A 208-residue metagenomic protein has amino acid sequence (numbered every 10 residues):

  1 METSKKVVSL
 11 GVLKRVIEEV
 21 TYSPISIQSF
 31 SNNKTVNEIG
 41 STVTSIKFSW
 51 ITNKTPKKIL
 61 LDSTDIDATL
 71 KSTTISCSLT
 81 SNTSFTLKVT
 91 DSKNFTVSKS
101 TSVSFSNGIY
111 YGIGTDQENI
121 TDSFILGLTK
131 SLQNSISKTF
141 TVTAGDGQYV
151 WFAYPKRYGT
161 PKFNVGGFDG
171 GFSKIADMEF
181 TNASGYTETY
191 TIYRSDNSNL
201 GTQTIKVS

Functional and structural regions predicted by a protein language model:
G11-S29: Proline/serine/threonine-rich low-complexity linkers at boundaries of modular beta-sandwich domains
I25, I51-K58, A144-G147, Y154-P161 (+2 more regions): Short proline/glycine-enriched turn/loop motifs at strand-loop junctions of beta-rich domains
K34-T44: Short, solvent-exposed loop/linker segments at the N-terminal edge of repeated beta-sheet extracellular domains
V43, T80-S84, L200-T202: Extracellular Ig-like/FN3 beta-sandwich strand-entry sites
T44-F48, Q148-V150: Structural beta-strand segments of beta-rich domains
T69-T86, T90-N94: Solvent-exposed segments in extracellular or luminal domains encompassing
K88-N107: Short, exposed coil/turn segments at beta-strand boundaries within extracellular/luminal domains
G108-D146: Extracellular receptor-binding modules and their adjoining Ser/Thr/Gly/Asp/Asn-rich linkers
